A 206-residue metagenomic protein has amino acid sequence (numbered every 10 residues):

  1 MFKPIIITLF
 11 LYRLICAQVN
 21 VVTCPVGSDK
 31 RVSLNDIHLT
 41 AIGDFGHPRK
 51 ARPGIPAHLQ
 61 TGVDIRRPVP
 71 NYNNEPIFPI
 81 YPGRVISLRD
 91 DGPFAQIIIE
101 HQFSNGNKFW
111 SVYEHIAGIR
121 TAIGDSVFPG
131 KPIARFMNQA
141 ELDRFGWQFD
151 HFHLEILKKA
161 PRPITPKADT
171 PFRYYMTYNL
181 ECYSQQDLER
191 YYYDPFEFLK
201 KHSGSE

Functional and structural regions predicted by a protein language model:
M1-P4: Positively charged n-region of N-terminal signal peptides that target proteins for export
T8-Q18: Hydrophobic h-region of N-terminal signal peptides that target proteins for export in Gram-negative bacteria
C16-Q96, S104, F128-P129, L142 (+1 more regions): Surface-exposed, glycine-biased beta-strand/turn segments
A57, E100-Y113: Short, basic/aromatic beta-hairpin or loop at an interaction surface
F78, N107-K131: Short histidine-centered loop motifs in beta-beta connectors
I80, R84-I86, E114-A117, M137: Conserved positions in beta-strands of structured domains
R89-G92, F103, A117-R120, K158-A160: A generic structural motif
D125-E206: Conserved, short, structured surface segments that act as functional micro-motifs
